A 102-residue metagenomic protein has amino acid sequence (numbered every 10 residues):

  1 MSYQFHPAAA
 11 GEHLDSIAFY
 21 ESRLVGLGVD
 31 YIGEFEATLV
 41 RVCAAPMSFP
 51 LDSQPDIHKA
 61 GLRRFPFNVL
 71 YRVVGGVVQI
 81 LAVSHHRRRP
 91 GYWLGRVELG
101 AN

Functional and structural regions predicted by a protein language model:
M1-E34: Arg/Lys-rich, positively charged N-terminal/basic patches that mediate binding to nucleic acids
F19, P55, K59-A60, V83-H85: General helical secondary-structure elements
Y20, V42-C43: Hydrophobic residues in alpha-helical segments
L24, P46-S53, R88-G91: Short, charge-rich, low-complexity interaction segments located in flexible loops at or near secondary-structure
A37, A44-V78: Basic/aromatic recognition patch in beta-strand/loop cores that engages polyanionic ligands
R41-V42, V97: Low-complexity, flexible helical/coil segments
R72-N102: Enriched for short, Lys/Arg-rich terminal
